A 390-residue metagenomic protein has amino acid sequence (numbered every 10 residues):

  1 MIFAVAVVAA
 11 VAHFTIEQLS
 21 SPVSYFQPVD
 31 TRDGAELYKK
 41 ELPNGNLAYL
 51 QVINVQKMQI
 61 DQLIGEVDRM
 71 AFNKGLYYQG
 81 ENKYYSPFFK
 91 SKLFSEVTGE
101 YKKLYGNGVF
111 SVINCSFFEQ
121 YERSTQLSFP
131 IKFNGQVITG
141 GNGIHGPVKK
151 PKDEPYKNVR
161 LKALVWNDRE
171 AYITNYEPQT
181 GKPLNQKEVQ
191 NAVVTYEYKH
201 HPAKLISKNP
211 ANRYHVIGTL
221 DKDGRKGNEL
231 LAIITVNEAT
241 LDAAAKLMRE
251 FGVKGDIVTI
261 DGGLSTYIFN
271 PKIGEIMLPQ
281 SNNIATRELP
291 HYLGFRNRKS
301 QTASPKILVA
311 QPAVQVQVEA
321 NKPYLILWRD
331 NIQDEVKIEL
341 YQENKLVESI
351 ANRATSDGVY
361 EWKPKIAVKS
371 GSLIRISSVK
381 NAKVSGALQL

Functional and structural regions predicted by a protein language model:
M1-A12: Sec-dependent, cleavable N-terminal signal peptides
V11-P155: Zymogen propeptides
F14-N44, I273-P305: Flexible, D/E/H-enriched segments
L37-L50, L63, P183-G224: Conserved beta-alpha junction segments in alpha/beta enzyme cores
I53, V112-F117, T235-N237, T259-G263: Active-site-proximal beta-strand/loop segments in catalytic clefts of secreted hydrolases
S116-I206: Active-site-adjacent helix-turn-beta-strand microarchitecture at beta-sheet edges that either contains or buttresses
E122-P147, A203-T259, S265-A303: Conserved, well-ordered active-site substructure
P305-L390: Extended, solvent-exposed regions of the mature portions of secreted/cell-surface glycoproteins
